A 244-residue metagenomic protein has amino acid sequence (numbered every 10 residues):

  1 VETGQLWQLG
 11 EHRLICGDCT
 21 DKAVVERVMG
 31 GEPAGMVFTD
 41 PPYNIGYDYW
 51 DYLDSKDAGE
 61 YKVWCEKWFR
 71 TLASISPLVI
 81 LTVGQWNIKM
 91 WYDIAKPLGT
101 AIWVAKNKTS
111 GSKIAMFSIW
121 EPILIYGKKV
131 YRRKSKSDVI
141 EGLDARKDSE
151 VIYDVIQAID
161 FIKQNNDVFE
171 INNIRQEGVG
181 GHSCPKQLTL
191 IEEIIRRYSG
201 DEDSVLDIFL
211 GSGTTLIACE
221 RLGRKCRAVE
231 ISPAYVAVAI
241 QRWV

Functional and structural regions predicted by a protein language model:
V1-A237: Core catalytic lobe of class I
V236, I240-V244: C-terminal helical cap(s) of enzyme catalytic domains, especially alpha/beta-barrels
